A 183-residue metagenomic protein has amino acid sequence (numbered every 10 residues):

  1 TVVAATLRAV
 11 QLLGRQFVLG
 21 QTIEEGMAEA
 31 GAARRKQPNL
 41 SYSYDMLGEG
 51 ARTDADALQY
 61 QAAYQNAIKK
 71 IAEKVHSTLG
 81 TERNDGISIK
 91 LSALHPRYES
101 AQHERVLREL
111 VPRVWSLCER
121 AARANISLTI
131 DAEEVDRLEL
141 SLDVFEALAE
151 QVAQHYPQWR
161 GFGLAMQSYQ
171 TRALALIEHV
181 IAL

Functional and structural regions predicted by a protein language model:
T1-L183: Positively charged, amphipathic and often flexible ligand-engagement surfaces
